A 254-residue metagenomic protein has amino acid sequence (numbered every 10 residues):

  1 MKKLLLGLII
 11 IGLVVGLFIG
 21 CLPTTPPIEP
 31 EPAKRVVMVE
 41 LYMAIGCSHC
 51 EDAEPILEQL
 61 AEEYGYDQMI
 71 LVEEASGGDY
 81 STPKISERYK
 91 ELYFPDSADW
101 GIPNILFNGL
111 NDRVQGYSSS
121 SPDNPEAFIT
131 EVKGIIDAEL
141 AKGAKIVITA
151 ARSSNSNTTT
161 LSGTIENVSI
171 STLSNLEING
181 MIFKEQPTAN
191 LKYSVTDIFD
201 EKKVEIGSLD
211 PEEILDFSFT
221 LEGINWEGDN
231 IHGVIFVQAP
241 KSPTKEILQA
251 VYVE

Functional and structural regions predicted by a protein language model:
M1-L6, I11-M38, S48: Bacterial Sec-dependent N-terminal signal peptides
L5-I9, M43, L248, Y252: Intrinsically disordered, low-complexity segments enriched in glycine/proline and serine/threonine
I19-G20, E62-E63, I235: Alpha-helix boundary/interfacial micro-motifs
I28-S76: Local sequence-structure signature of Cys/Sec-based thiol-disulfide redox active-site neighborhoods
D67, E73-E254: Short, conserved sequence motifs used for protein processing/export or organelle targeting and for catalysis
